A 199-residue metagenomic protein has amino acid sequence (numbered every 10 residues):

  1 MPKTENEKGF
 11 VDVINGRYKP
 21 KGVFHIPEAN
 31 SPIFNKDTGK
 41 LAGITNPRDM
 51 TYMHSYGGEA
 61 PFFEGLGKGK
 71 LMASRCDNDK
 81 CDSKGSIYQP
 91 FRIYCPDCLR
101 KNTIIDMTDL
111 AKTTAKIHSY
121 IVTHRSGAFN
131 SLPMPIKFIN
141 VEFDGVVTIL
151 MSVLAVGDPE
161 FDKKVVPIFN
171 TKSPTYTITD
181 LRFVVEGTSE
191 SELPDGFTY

Functional and structural regions predicted by a protein language model:
M1-A60: N-terminal leader/capping segments at the start of a protein or of a new domain
I26-F34, I93-L99, S119, T123-S126: Short low-complexity stretches enriched in small and charged residues
P61-T114: Cys/His-rich short segments
K70-R75, S86, I136-N140, T148-V153 (+2 more regions): Ordered hydrophobic segments in well-structured contexts
T114-D158: Glycine-rich active-site loops that engage anionic ligands at enzyme catalytic sites
L154-I168: Short nucleic-acid-contacting surface segments enriched for D/E, G, S/T with interspersed K/R
I168-Y199: OB-fold/S1-family single-stranded nucleic acid-binding modules
